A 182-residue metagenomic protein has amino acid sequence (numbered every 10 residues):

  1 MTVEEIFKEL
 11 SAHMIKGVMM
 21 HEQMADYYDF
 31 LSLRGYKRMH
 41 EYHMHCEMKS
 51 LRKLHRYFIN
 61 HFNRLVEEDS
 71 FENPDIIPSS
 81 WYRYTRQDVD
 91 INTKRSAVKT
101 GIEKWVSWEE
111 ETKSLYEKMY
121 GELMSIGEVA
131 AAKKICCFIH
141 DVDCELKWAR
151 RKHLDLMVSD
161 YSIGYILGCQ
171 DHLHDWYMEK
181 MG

Functional and structural regions predicted by a protein language model:
M1-G182: Iron-associated oxidoreductase/ferritin-like identity signal
